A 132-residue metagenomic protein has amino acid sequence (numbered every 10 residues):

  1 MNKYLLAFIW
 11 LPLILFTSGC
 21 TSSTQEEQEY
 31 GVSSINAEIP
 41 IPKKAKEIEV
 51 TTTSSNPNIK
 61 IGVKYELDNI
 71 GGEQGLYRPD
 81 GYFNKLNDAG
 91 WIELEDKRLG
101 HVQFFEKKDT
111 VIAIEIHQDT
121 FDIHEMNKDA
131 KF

Functional and structural regions predicted by a protein language model:
M1-L5: Positively charged n-region of N-terminal signal peptides that target proteins for export
L6-L13: Sec-dependent N-terminal signal peptides
L15-G19: C-terminal motif of bacterial Sec signal peptides marking the signal peptidase cleavage site
S23-I70: Compositionally biased P/S/T/G-rich terminal and signal peptide-adjacent segments that lie outside catalytic cores
V50-F132: Extracytoplasmic electrostatic interaction patches
